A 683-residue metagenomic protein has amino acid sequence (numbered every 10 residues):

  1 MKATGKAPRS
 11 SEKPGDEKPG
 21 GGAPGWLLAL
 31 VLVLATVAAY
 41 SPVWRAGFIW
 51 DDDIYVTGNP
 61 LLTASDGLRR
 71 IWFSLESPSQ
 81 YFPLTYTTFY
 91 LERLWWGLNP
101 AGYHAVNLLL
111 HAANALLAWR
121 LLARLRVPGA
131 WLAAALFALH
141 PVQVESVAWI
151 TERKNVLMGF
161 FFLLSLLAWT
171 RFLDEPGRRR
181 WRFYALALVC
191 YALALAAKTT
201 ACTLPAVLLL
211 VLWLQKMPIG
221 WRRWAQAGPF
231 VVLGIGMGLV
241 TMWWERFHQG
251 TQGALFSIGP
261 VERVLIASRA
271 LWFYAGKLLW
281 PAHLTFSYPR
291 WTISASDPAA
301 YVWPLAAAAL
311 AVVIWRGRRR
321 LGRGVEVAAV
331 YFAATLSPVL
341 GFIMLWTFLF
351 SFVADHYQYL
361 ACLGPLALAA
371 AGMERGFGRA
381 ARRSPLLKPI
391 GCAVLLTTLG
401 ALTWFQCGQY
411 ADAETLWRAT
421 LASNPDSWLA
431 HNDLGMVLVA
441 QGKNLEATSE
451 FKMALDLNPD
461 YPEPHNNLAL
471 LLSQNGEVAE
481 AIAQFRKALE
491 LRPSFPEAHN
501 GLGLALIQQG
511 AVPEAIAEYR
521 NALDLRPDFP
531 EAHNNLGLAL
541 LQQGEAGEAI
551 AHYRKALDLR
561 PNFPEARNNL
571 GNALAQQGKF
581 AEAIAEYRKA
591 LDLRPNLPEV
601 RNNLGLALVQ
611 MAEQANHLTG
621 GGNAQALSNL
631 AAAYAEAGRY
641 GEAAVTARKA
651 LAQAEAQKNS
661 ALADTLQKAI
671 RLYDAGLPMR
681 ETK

Functional and structural regions predicted by a protein language model:
M1-L470, E490, E497, N603: Polytopic membrane enzymes that build or remodel cell-surface glycoconjugates and lipids
A419, D426, D460, S494 (+5 more regions): Short coil loop/turn residues that delineate tetratricopeptide repeat
S423, L457, L491, L525 (+5 more regions): Structural marker of alpha-solenoid helical repeat scaffolds
L429-V439, E463-Q474, E497-Q508, E531-Q542 (+3 more regions): Conserved alpha-helical positions within TPR/SEL1-like repeat arrays
Q614, G621-A624, E636, Y640 (+1 more regions): Terminal, low-structured helical/coil segments at or just beyond the last alpha-helical repeat
